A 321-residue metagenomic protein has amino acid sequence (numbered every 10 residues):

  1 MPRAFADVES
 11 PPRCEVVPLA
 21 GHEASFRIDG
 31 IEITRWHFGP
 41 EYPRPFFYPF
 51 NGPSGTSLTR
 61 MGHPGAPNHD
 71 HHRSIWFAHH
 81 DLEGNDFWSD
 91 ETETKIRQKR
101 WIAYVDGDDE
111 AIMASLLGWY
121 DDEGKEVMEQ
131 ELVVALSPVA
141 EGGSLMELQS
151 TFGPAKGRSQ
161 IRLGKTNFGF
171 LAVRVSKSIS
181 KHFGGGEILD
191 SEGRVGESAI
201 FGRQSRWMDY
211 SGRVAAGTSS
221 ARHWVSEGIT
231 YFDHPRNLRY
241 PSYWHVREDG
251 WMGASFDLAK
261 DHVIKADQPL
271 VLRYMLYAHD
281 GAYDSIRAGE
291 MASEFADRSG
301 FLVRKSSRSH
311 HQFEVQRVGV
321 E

Functional and structural regions predicted by a protein language model:
P2, S115-L117, L132, L148 (+1 more regions): Short, hydrophobic/aromatic-enriched beta-strand segments in well-ordered soluble domains
R3-H72, Q149, G289: Beta-strand-rich N-terminal accessory domains
W36-Y42, F46-P49, V139-G185, R287: Acidic (Asp/Glu-rich), glycine- and aromatic
R73-G142: Extended, loop-rich substrate-binding clefts of extracytoplasmic carbohydrate-active enzymes
K99-G107, V139, R222, F256-L270: Exposed beta-sheet edge/beta-hairpin loop segments within beta-rich domains
L117-D121, V134-P138, F152-K156, V175-I179 (+1 more regions): Beta-strand elements of well-folded, non-transmembrane domains
L163-N237: Active-site/ligand-binding surface loops and adjacent short beta/alpha elements that line catalytic pockets across
E227-Q316: Beta-strand-rich recognition/accessory modules
